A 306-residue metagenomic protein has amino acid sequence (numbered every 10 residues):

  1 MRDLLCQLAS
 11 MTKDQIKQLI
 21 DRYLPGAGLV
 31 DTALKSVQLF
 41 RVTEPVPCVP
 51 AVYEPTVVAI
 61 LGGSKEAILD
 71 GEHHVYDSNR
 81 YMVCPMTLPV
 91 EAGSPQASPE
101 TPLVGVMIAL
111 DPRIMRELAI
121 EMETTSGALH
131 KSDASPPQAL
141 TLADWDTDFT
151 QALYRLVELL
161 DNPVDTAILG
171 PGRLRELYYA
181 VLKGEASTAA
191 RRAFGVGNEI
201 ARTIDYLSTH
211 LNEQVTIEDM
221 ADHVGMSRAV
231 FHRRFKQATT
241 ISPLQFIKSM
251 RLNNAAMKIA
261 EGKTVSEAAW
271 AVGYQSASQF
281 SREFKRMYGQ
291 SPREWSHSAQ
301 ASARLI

Functional and structural regions predicted by a protein language model:
R2-A33, V37, V46-C48, D133-Q138 (+1 more regions): A short, N-terminal "cap"/entry segment at the start of jelly-roll beta-barrel domains of the cupin/DSBH fold
L29-A128: N-terminal regulatory/effector-sensing and dimerization cores that precede helix-turn-helix DNA-binding domains
E66, Q214, G262-K263: Residue at a beta-strand N-cap/secondary-structure junction
S132-S208: An amphipathic alpha-helical interaction segment
E176-S187, S208-H210, Q214-M250, A269-S298: Basic/polar phosphate-binding segments, predominantly the helix-turn-helix DNA-binding elements of transcriptional
G197-N198, I247-A256, E294-I306: Short, basic, alpha-helical segments at the C-terminal edge of helix-turn-helix-like DNA-binding modules
L207-H210, K258-G262: Short helix-to-turn junction characteristic of helix-turn-helix DNA-binding domains, especially the helix
